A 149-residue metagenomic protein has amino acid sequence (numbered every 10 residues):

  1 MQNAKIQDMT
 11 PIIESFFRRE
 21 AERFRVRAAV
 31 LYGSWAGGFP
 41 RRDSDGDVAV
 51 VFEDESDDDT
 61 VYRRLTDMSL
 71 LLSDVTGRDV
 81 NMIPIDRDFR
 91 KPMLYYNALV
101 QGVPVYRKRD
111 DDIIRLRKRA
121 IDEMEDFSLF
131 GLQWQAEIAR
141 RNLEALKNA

Functional and structural regions predicted by a protein language model:
M1-A28, G37-G38, E55, D59-A149: Catalytic core of pol beta-like nucleotidyltransferases
A28, Y32-G46: Short edge beta-strands and adjacent turn/loop segments
G46-V48, V80: Conserved beta-strand core positions
A49-E53: Short hydrophobic/aromatic beta-strand micro-patches that form the beta-sheet surface supporting nucleotide- or nucleic
